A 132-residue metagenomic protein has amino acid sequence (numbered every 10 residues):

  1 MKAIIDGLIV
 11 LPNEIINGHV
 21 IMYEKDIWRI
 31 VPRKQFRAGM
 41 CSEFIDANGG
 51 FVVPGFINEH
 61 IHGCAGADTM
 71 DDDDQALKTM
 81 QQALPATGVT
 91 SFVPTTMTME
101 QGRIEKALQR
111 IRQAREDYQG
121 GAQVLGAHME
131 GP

Functional and structural regions predicted by a protein language model:
M1-A3, I9-V53: Histidine-rich, glycine-flanked metal-binding segment
K2-I4, R37-K78, Q82: Replace "His-x-His-based motif
L8-V10, A114-E116: Short beta-turn/strand-loop junction motif enriched in small, turn-promoting residues
I9, D73, M97-E100: Short beta->alpha junction loops/turns
I21, R29, D46, N58 (+3 more regions): Short, conserved beta-strand segments within well-ordered enzyme catalytic domains that often line or immediately flank
H62, K78-A107, A122-P132: Divalent metal-dependent hydrolysis catalytic cores, especially in the metallo-beta-lactamase
T69, G102-Q113: Metal-dependent catalytic neighborhoods of phosphoester/phosphodiester hydrolases
E116-A122: Short helix-capping segments at alpha-helix termini
